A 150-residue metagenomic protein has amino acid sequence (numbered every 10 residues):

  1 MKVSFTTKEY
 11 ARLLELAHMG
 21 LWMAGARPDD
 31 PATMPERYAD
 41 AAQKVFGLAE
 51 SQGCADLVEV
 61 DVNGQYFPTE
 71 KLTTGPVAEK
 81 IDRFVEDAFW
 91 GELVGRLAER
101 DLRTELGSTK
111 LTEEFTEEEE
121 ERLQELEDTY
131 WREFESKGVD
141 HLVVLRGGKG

Functional and structural regions predicted by a protein language model:
M1-R27: Short, extreme N-terminal segment that most often corresponds to the first beta-strand
K8, M34-R37, A41, V85 (+3 more regions): Non-membrane alpha-helical secondary structure
R12, R27, R37, R83 (+5 more regions): Arginine residue identity/basic-tract feature
M19-L21, A26-D29, D61, T109 (+3 more regions): Generic preference for flexible, low-structure residues
W22-A98: Structured domain cores in non-transmembrane regions
D101-G150: Glycine-rich, aromatic-bearing surface loops/beta-hairpins
